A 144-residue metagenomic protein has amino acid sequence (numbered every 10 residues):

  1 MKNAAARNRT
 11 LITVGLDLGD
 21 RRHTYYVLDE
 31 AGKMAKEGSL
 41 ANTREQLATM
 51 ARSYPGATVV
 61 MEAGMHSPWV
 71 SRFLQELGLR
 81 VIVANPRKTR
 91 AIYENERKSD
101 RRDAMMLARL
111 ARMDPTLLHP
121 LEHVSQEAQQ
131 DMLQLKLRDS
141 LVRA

Functional and structural regions predicted by a protein language model:
M1-A144: Phosphate- and other anionic-substrate recognition elements at nucleic-acid/protein interfaces
